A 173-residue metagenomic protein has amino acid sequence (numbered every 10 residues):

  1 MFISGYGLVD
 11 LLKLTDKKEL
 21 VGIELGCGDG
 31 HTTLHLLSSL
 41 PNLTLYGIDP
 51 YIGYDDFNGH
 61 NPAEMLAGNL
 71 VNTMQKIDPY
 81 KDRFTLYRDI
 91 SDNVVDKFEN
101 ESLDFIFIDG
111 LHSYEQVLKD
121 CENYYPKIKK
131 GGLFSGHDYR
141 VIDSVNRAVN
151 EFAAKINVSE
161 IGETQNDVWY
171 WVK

Functional and structural regions predicted by a protein language model:
Y6-K173: S-adenosylmethionine/decaboxylated-SAM
